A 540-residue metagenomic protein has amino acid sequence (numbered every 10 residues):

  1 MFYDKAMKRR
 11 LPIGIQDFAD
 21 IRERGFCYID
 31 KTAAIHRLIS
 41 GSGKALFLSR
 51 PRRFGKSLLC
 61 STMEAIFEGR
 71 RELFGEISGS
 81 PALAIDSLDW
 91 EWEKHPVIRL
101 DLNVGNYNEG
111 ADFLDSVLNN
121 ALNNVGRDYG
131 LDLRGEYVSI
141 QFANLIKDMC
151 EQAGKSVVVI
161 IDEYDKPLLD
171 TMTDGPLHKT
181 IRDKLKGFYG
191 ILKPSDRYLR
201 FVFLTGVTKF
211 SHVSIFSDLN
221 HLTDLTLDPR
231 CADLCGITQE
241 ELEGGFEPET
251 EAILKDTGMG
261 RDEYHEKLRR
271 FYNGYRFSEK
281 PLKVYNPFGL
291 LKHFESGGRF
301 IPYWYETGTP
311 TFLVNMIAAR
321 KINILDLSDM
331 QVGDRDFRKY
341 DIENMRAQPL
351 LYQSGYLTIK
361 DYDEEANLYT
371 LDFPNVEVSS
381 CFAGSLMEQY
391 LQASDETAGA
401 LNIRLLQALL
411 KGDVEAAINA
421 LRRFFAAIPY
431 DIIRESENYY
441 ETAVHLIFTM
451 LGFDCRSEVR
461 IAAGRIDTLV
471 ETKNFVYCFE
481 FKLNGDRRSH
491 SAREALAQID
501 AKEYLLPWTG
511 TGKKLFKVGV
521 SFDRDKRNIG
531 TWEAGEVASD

Functional and structural regions predicted by a protein language model:
M1-S436, L451-G452: Phosphate-binding site recognition
M149-A153, I447-N474: Active-site metal-binding core of divalent-cation-utilizing nuclease and nuclease-like domains
V158, F475-Y477, F516: Structural motif
H178-D183, L483-L505: Mg2+/Mn2+-dependent nuclease catalytic core
F188-S195, P349-L357, H445-F453, Q498-V518: Metal-dependent nuclease catalytic cores in nucleic-acid-processing enzymes, especially RNase H-like/related
V444, T468-V470, N474-G485, K502: Conserved catalytic cores of phosphodiester-cleaving nucleases, focusing on short active-site segments
P507, T511-D540: Domain-level recognition of nuclease-like catalytic cores that cleave nucleotide substrates
